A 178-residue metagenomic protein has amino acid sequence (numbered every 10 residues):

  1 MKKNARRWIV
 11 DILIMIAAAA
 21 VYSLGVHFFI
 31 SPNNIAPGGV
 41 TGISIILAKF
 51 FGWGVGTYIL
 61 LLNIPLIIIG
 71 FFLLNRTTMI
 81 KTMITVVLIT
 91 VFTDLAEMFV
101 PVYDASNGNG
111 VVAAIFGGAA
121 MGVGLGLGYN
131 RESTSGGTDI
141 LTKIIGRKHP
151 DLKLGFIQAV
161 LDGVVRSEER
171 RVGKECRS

Functional and structural regions predicted by a protein language model:
K2-N4, F51-G56, D94-G108, G146-G155: Membrane interface segments of multi-pass transport proteins and intramembrane proteases
I14, A18-A19, P65-T77, K143: C-terminal ends of transmembrane helices
N34-S44, E97-N107, D139: Membrane-interface helix termini and inter-helical loops of multi-pass transporters
G42-K49, D139-P150: Short amphipathic alpha-helical coupling elements at transmembrane boundaries
S44, L62-I69, V160-E169: Hydrophobic, membrane-inserted alpha-helices
L47-L61, G110-I115: Structural signature of hydrophobic alpha-helical transmembrane segments
V87-L95, F99, G110-E132, K153-G155: Mid-bilayer segments of alpha-helical transmembrane spans in multi-pass integral membrane proteins that mediate
R170-C176: Conserved small/polar residues in nucleotide/adenosyl-binding loops
